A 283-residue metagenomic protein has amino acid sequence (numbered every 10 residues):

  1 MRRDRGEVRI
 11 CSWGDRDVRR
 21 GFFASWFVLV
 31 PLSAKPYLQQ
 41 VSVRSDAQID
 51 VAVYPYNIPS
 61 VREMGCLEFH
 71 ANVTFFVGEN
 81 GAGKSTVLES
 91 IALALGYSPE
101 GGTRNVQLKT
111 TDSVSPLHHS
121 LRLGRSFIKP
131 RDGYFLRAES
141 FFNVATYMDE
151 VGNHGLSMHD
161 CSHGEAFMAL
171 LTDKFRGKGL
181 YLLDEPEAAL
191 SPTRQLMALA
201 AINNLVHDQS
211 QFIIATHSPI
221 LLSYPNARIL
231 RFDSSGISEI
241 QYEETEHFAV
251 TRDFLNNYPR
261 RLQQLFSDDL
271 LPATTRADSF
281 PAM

Functional and structural regions predicted by a protein language model:
L32-M64: N-terminal pre-Walker A segment at the start of P-loop NTPase domains
V73-F75, S85-E150: ABC ATPase nucleotide-binding domain signature region
G78: The Walker A (P-loop) glycine that initiates the GxxxxGKT/S ATP-binding motif of P-loop NTPases
G81-A82: ATP-binding Walker
C161-E185, T193-L205: GG-anchored amphipathic helix commonly corresponding to the ABC/SMC/Rad50 NBD signature/C-loop
T193, M197-Q211, S218-M283: C-terminal lobe/lid and adjacent interdomain/linker elements of RecA-like ASCE P-loop ATPase modules
